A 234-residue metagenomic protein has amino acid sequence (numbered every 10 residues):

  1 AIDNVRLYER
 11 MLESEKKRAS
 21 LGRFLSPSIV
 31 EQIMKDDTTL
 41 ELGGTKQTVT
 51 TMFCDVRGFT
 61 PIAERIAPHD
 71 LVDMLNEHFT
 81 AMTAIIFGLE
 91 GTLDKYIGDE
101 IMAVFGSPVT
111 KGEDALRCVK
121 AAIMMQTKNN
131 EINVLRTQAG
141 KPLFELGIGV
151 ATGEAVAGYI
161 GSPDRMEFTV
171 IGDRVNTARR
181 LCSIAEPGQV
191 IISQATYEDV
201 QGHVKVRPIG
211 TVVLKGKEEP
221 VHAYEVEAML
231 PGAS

Functional and structural regions predicted by a protein language model:
A1-K46: Regulatory cytosolic signal-relay segments
L25, I29, A67, L71 (+9 more regions): Helical mechanochemical/support elements of P-loop NTPase systems and associated helical scaffolds
T39-K120: Catalytic NTP-binding/metal-coordinating core of nucleotidyl cyclase/transferase enzymes
T45-T48, L143-E145, D164, E186: Short loop/turn elements that form and flank the Walker-type P-loop nucleotide-binding site in RecA-like NTPase cores
C54, I85-R117, E131-V175, E198-V200 (+1 more regions): Catalytic core of nucleotidyl cyclases, primarily class III adenylyl/guanylyl cyclases
T83-I86, M124, T177-A185: Substrate-engagement module of ASCE P-loop NTPases
A155-A157, I184-S234: Cytosolic regulatory/linker segments at or just downstream of nucleotide-handling modules in signal-transduction
